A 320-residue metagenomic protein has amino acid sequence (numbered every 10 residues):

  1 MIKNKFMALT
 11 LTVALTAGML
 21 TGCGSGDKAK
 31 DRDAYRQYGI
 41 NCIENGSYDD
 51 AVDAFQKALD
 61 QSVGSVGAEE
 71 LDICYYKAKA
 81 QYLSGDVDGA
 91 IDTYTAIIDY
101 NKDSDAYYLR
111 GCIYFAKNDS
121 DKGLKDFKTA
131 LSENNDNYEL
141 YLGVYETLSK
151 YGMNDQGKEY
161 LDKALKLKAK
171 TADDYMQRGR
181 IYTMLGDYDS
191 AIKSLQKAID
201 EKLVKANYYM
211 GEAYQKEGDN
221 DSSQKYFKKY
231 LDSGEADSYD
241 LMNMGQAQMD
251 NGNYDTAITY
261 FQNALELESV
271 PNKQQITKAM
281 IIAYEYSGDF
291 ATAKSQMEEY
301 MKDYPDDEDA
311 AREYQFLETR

Functional and structural regions predicted by a protein language model:
M19-G22: C-terminal motif of bacterial Sec signal peptides marking the signal peptidase cleavage site
D33, G67-D72, D105, E139 (+6 more regions): Start-of-helix register in tetratricopeptide repeats
Q37, E69-D72, Y76, L83 (+7 more regions): Canonical tetratricopeptide repeat
E44-N45, L83, A116-K117, K150-Y151 (+7 more regions): Register position in tetratricopeptide repeats
A58, A96-I97, T129-A130, K163-L165 (+4 more regions): Canonical positions in the second alpha-helix
V63, A68, N101-K102, N135 (+5 more regions): Short coil turns that delineate tetratricopeptide repeat
